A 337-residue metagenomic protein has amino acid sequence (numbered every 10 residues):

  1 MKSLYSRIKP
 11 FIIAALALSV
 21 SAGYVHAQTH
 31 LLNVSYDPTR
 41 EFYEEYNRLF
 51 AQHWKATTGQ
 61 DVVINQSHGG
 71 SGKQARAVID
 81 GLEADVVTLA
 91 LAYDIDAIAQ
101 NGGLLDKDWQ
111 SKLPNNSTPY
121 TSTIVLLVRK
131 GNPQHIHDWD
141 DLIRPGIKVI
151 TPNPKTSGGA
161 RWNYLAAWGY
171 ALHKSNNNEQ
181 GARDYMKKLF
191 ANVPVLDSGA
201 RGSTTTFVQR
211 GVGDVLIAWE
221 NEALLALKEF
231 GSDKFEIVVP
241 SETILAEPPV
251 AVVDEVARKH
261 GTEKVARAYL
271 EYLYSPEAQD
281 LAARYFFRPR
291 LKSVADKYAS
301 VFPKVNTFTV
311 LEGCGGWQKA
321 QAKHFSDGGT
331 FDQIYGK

Functional and structural regions predicted by a protein language model:
K2-I12: Bacterial N-terminal signal peptides that target proteins for export
G23-A27: Sec/Tat signal peptide C-region and signal peptidase I cleavage site
Q28-S157, Y335-G336: N-terminal segment of the mature folded domain
V34-Y36, V128-K130, K148-S175, F190-V193 (+1 more regions): Short beta-strand->loop
I124-N132, E247-K264, L281-Y285: A bilobed periplasmic-binding-protein/Venus flytrap-type ligand-binding module shared by bacterial periplasmic
G131-H137, T156, G169-N177, V256-K264: Short helix-loop capping/hinge motifs at secondary-structure junctions, enriched in acidic/polar residues
K174-S241: Ligand-binding pocket segment of bilobal, Venus flytrap-like solute-binding proteins
A257-K337: Extracellular/periplasmic juxtamembrane helices and adjacent flexible linkers that interface with membrane partners
